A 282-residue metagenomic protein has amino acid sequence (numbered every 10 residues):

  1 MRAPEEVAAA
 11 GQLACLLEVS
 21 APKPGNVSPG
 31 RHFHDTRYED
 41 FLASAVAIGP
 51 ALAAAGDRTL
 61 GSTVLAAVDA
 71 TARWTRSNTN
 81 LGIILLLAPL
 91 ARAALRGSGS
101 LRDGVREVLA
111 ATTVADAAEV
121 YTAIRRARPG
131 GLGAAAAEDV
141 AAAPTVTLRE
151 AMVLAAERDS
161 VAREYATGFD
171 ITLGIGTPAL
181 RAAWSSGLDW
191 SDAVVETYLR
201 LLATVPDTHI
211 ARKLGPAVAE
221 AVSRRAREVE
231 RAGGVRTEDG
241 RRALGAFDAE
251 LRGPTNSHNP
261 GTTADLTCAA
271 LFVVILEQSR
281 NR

Functional and structural regions predicted by a protein language model:
M1-R58, A94-T255, E277-R282: Phosphate-rich cofactor/ligand-interacting catalytic cores and adjacent structured alpha/beta frameworks
P50-G99: Long, hydrophobic/aromatic-enriched structural stretches that serve as scaffold segments
L60, V273-V274: Core catalytic machinery and nucleic-acid-binding channels of phosphodiester-processing enzymes
A66, L85-P89, A193, T197-R200 (+1 more regions): Amphipathic alpha-helical interaction segments
D69-A72, R252, N256: A broad detector of the eukaryotic-type serine/threonine protein kinase catalytic domain
T75-P89, N256-F272: Conserved phosphate/anionic-ligand binding catalytic regions in large, soluble enzymes, centered on
